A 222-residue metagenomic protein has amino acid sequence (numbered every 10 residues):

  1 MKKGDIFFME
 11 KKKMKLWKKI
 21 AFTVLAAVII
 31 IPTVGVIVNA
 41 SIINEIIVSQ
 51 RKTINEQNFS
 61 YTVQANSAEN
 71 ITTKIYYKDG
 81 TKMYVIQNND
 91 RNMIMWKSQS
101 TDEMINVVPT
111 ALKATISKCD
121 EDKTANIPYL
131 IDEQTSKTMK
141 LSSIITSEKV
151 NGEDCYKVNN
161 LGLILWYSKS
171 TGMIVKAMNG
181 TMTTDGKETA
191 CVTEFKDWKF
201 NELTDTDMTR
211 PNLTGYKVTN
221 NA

Functional and structural regions predicted by a protein language model:
K3-T81, T204-A222: N-terminal leader/targeting segments and the immediate start of mature chains
N58, I144-I145, C155: A generic structural signal for ordered secondary structure
A65, Y84-I94, I105, E148-T214: Gly/Pro-enriched, hydrophobic low-complexity segments that function as extracytoplasmic propeptides/linkers
N70-Y129, V175-K176, G180-C191: An acidic-aromatic
A114-I116, C155, Y216: Tryptophan-centered short beta-strand motifs
I131-K149: Short acidic, Pro/Gly- and aromatic-enriched capping/linker segments at domain boundaries
